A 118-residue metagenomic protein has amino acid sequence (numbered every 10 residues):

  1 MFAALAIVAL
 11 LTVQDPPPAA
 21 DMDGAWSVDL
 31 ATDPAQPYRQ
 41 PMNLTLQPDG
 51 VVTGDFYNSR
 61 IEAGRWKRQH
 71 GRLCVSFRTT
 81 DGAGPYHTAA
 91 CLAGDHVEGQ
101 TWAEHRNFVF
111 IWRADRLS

Functional and structural regions predicted by a protein language model:
M1-I7: Sec-dependent signal peptide recognition, specifically the positively charged N-region followed immediately by
L11-S27, T45-D49, R68, D115-S118: N-terminal helix-cap/turn-to-beta initiation motif at the start of protein domains
P17-Y38, V97-W102: Tryptophan-anchored aromatic micro-motifs
S27-A31, V52-Y57, C74-T80, G99-A103: Short beta-strand segments that buttress and anchor functional surface loops
A35-Y38, R60-G64, D81-T88, E104-I111: Short, surface-exposed beta-strand/loop "edge" segments at domain boundaries and coil↔beta transitions
Q36-Q69: N-terminal glycine/threonine-rich, aromatic-flanked beta-hairpin/loop signature
I61-R72, H96, W102-S118: Edge beta-strand at a domain terminus
G71-L92: An anionic, turn-rich surface loop/hairpin at beta-sheet edges that serves as a generic interaction/coordination patch
